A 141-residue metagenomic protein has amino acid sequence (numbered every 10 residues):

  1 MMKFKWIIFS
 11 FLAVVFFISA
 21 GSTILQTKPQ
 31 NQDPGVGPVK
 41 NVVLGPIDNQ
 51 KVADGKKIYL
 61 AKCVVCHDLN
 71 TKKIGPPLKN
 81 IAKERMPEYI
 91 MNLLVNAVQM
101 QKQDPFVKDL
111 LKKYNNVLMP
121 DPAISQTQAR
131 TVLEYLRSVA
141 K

Functional and structural regions predicted by a protein language model:
M1-M2: N-terminal secretory signal peptides that target proteins for export/translocation
W6, F11-V14, T23, Y89-L93 (+1 more regions): C-terminal capping alpha-helices of c-type cytochrome domains
I18-Q30: Bacterial Sec-dependent signal peptides at the C-terminal "C-region" and cleavage site
K28-I58: Electrostatic cytochrome c docking/interface patches
V52, K56, D68-Q99, N116 (+1 more regions): Gly/Gly-Pro-rich "capping" loops immediately C-terminal to redox-active cysteine motifs in periplasmic/lumenal
C63-C66: Short cysteine clusters
Q99-P105: Proline-centered turn/helix-capping motifs that create local helix->coil transitions or kinks
V107-N115: Short, internal strand/loop/helix patches that form the active-site neighborhood or redox-interaction surface
